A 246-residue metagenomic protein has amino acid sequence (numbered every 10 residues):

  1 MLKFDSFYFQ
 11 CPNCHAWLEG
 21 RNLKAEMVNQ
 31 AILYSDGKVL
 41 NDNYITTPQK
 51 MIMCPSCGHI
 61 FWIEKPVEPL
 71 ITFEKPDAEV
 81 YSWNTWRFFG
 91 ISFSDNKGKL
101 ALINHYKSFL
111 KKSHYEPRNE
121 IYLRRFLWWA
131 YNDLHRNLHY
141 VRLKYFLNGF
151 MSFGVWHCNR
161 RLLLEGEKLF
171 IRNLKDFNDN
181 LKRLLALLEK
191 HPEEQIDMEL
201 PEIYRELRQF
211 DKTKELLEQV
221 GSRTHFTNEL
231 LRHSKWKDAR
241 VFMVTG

Functional and structural regions predicted by a protein language model:
M1-W83: N-terminal cysteine/histidine-rich coordination modules
V67-K190: Extended interfacial segments that mediate partner engagement and assembly in macromolecular machines
K214-F226: TPR/TPR-like (Sel1-like) alpha-helical repeat modules
T227-G246: TPR/TPR-like alpha-solenoid helical repeat scaffolds
